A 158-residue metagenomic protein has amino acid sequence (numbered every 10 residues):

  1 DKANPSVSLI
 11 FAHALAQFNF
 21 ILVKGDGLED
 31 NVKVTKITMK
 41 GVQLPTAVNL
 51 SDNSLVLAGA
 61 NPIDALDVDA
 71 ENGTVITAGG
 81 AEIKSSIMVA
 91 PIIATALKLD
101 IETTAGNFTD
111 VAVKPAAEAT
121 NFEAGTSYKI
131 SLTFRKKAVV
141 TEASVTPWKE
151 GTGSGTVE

Functional and structural regions predicted by a protein language model:
D1-E158: Extracytoplasmic cysteine-anchoring/structural motifs
